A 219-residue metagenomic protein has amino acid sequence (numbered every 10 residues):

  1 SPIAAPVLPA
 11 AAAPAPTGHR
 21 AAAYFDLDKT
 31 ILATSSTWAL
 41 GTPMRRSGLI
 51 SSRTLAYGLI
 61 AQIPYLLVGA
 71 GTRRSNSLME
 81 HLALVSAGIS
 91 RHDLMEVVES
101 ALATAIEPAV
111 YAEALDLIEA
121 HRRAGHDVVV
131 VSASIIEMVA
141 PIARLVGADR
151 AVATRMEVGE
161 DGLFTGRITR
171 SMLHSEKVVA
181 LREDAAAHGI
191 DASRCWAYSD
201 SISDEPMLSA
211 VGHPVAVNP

Functional and structural regions predicted by a protein language model:
S1-P6, A21, S47-I50, T54 (+4 more regions): Conserved alpha/beta cores of soluble small-molecule-handling proteins
S1-R20, E96, A103-P219: C-terminal cap/substrate-recognition subdomain and adjoining C-terminal extension of metal-dependent phosphatase-like
L8-G71: Active-site neighborhood of HAD-like aspartate-dependent phosphohydrolases
D26-L27, H81, I89, A151 (+2 more regions): Residue-level signal for pocket-adjacent positions within structured domains
T34, T72, N76, G88 (+1 more regions): Electropositive phosphate-/nucleotide-binding environments in soluble metabolic enzymes
T37-L40, I60, S75-E80, D161-G166: Acidic/polar active-site rim loop that often engages polyanionic ligands
S77-A112: Metal-dependent phosphoesterase signature
